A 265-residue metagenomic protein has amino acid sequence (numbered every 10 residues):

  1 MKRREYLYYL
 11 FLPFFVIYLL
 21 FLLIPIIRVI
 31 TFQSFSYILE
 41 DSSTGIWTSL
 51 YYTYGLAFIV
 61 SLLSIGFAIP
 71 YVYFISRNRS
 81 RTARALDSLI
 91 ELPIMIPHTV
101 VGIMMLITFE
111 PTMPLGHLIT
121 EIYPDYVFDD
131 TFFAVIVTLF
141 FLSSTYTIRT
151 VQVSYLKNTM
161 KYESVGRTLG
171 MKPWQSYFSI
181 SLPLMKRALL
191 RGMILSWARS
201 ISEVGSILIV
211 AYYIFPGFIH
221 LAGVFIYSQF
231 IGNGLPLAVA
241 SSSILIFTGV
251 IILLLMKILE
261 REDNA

Functional and structural regions predicted by a protein language model:
M1-L7, Y37-I38, V204, L208-L255: Interhelical loop and adjacent transmembrane-helix boundary motif in polytopic membrane transport permeases
K2, I38-L39, F58-I90, I103 (+2 more regions): Transmembrane-helix boundary motif in ABC transporter permease subunits
K2-L12, I17-V29, T82, Q152-R167 (+2 more regions): C-terminal transmembrane helix and the adjacent membrane-cytosol boundary/short C-terminal tail of inner/organellar
R3-T48, Y54, A211-F218: Short membrane-interfacial helix/loop motifs at transmembrane-helix boundaries
L12-F14, L92, S143, T147-V151 (+1 more regions): Transmembrane alpha-helices
S36, G102-F140, V210-I214: Membrane-interfacial helix termini and adjacent extracytoplasmic/periplasmic loops of multi-pass transporters
S43, N78, N158, S164-M185: Short helix-to-coil transition segments within interhelical loops that connect adjacent transmembrane helices
D125-R167, G192, L254, I258: Membrane-cytosol interface at the C-terminal ends of specific transmembrane alpha-helices in multi-pass membrane
